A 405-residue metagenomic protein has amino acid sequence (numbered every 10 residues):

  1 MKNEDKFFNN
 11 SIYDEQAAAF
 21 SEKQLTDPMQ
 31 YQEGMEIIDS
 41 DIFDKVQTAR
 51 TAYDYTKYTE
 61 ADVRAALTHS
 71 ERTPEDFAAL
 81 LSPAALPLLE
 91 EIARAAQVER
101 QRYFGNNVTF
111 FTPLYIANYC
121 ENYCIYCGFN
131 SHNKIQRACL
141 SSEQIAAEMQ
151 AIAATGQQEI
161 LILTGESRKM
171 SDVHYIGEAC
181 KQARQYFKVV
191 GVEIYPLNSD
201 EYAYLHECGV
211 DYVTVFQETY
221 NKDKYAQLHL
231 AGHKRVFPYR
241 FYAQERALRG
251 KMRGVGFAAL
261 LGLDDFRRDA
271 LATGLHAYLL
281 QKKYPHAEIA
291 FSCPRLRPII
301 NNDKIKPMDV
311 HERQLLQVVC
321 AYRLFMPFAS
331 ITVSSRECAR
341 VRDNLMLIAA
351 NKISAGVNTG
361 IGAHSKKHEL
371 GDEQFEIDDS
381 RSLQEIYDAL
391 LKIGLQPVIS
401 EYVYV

Functional and structural regions predicted by a protein language model:
M1-A85, K282-V405: Auxiliary Fe-S-binding modules of radical SAM enzymes
E71-V108: An N-cap/entry alpha-helix motif that binds or orients negatively charged groups
A96, C124, V215, A247 (+3 more regions): Conserved, mostly hydrophobic/aromatic
R102-Q144: Canonical Radical SAM [4Fe-4S] cluster-binding loop centered on the CxxxCxxC motif and its immediate flanking residues
T112, M149, I176-C180, Y202 (+5 more regions): Generic structural signal for well-ordered alpha-helices, preferentially at hydrophobic/aromatic core positions
A117-N118, E166-S171, L261-F266, I300 (+1 more regions): Short, small-residue-enriched loops and turns at beta-alpha junctions that line or gate enzyme active sites
S131-A146, I152-A247, R253-F257, L263 (+1 more regions): Core AdoMet radical
S199-E207, D264-Y278, C338-I348: Catalytic cores of alpha/beta
